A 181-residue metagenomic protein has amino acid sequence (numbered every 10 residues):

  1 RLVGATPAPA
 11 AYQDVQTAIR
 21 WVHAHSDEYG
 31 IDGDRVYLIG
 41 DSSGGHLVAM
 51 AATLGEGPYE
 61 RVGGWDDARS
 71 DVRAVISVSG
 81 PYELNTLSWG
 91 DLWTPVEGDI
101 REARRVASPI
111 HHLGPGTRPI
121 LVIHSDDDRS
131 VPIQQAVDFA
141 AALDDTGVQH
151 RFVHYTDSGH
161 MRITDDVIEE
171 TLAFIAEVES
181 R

Functional and structural regions predicted by a protein language model:
R1-G33, R162, D166: Catalytic nucleophile-loop/oxyanion-hole region of alpha/beta-hydrolase and closely related hydrolase-like folds
R1-V3, P81, T156-S158: Short beta-to-alpha linker loops that shape the active-site pocket of alpha/beta-hydrolase fold enzymes
T17-W89: Primarily recognizes the serine-hydrolase "nucleophile elbow" in alpha/beta-hydrolase and SGNH/GDSL folds
V36, I120, H150: Hydrophobic anchor at the start of a short beta-strand that flanks the dinucleotide cofactor-binding loop
V72-A74, G80-H112, R118: Mobile cap/lid helix-loop segments that gate and shape the active-site cleft of serine hydrolases
E83-L84, D127-V131, M161-R162: Acidic catalytic loop of the alpha/beta-hydrolase fold
G116, L121-H124, D128: Short beta-strand/loop motif that positions the catalytic acidic residue of the alpha/beta-hydrolase fold
I133-R181: C-terminal catalytic histidine-bearing segment of alpha/beta-hydrolase fold enzymes
